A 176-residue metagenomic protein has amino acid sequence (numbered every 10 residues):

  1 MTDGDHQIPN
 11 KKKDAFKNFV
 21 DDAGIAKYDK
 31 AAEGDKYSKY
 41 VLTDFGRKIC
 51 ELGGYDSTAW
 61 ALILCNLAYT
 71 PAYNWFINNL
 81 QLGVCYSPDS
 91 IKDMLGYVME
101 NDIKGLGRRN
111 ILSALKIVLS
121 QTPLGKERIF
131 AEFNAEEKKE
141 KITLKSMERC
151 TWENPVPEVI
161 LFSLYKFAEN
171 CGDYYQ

Functional and structural regions predicted by a protein language model:
M1-Q176: Donor-sugar nucleotide-binding helix/loop cap in glycosyltransferases
